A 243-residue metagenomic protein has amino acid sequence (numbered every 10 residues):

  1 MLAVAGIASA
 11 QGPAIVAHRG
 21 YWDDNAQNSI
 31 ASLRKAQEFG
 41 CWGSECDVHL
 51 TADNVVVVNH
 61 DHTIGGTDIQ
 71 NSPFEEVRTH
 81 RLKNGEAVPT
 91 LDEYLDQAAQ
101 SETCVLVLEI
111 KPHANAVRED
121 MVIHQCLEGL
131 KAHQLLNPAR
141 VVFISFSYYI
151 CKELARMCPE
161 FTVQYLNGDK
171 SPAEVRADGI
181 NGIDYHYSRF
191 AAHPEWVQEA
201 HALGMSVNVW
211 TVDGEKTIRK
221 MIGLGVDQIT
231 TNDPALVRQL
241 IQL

Functional and structural regions predicted by a protein language model:
M1-A5: Bacterial N-terminal signal peptides
G6-L243: Phosphate-group recognition and catalysis centered on beta-loop-alpha active-site segments
